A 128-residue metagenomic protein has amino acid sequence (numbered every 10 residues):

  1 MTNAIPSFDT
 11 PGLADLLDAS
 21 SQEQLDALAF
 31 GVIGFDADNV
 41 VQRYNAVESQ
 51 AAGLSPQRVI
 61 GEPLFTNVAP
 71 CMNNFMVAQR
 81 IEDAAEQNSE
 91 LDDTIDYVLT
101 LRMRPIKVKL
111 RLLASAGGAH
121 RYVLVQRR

Functional and structural regions predicted by a protein language model:
M1-A14, V123-R128: Short, low-complexity N-terminal regulatory "tails/caps" that precede and couple sensory modules
D9-S49: Sensory modules in modular signal-transduction proteins
F35-R128: Sensory/regulatory domains in signal-transduction proteins
